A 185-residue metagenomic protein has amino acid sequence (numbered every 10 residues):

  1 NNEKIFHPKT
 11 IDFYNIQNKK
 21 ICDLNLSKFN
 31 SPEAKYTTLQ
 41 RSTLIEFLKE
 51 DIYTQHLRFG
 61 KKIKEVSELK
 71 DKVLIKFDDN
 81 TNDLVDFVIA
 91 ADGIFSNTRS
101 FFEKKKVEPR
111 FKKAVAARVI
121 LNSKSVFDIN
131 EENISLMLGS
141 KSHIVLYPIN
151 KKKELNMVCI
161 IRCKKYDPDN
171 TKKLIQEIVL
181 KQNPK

Functional and structural regions predicted by a protein language model:
N1-F102, V107-I120, Y166-I178: Conserved N-terminal helical subregion
F127-N130: Short Pro/Gly-enriched beta-strand edge/turn motifs at strand-loop
E132-P168: Active-site substrate-recognition segment that forms the wall of the catalytic cavity or substrate channel
K181-K185: An alpha-helical support segment within catalytic cores of ATP-dependent transferases
